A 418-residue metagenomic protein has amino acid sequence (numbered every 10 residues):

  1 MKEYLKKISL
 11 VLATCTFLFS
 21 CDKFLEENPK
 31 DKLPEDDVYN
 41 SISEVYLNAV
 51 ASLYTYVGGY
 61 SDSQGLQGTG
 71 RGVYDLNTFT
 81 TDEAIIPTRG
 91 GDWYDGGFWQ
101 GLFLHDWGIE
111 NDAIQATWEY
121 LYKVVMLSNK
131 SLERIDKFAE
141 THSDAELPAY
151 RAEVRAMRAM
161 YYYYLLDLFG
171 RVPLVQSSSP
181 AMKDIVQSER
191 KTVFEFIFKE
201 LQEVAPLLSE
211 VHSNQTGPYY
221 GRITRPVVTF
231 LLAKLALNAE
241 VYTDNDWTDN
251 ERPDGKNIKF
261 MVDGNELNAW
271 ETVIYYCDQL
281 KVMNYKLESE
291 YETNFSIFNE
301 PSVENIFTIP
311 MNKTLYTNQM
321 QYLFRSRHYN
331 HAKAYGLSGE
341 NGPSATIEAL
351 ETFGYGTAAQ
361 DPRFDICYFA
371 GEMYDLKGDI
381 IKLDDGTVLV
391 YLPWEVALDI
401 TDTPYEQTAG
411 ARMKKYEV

Functional and structural regions predicted by a protein language model:
M1-D31: Bacterial Sec-dependent N-terminal signal peptides
K2, K6-K7, K23, K123 (+8 more regions): Basic side chains
Y4, I8-S9, D379, D384 (+1 more regions): Residue-level detector of intrinsically disordered/flexible regions characterized by low predicted structural confidence
Y4-S9, L18-S20, A139-R155, I274 (+1 more regions): Secondary-structure transition into beta-strands, especially the periplasmic turns and strand N-termini that construct
D22-W99, V172, R222-R412: An aromatic- and glycine-enriched ligand-binding surface/loop that stacks and positions planar moieties
K32-P34, Q176-M182: Short linear capping/connector segments at secondary-structure termini
S43-A51, T55-L66, P87-F169, A181-G217 (+1 more regions): Conserved, well-structured interaction surfaces
G170, Q176-S178, L201, A239-V241: Short, small-residue-rich loop/turn micro-motifs
